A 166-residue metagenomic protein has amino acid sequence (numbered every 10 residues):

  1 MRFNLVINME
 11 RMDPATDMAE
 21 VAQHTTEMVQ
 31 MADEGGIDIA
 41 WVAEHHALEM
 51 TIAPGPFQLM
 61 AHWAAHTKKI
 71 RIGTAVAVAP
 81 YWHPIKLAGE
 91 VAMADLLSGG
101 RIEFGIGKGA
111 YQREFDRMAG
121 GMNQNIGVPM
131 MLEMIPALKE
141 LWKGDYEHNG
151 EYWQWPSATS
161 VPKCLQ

Functional and structural regions predicted by a protein language model:
M1-T74: N-terminal beta1-alpha1-beta2 module of alpha/beta enzyme domains
M9-R11, H46-A47, V78-P80, K108-Q112: Active-site-proximal loop/turn and secondary-structure-junction residues that shape catalytic pockets, frequently
M12-T16, V78, M118, M122: Short coil/turn segments at secondary-structure junctions
T16, E20, W82, I126: Short, surface-exposed alpha-helical recognition segments that flank or form part of ligand/macromolecule-binding
D38, M60, A79, K139 (+1 more regions): Intrinsically disordered regions, especially transient/low-confidence alpha-helical propensity segments and coil-helix
L48-I52, A77-W82, N123-Q124: Glycine-rich "substrate-gating" loop/helix at the edge of Rossmann-like oxidoreductase active sites
R71-A77, E103-G107: A short, GP-enriched loop/loop-strand-helix hinge that lies immediately N-terminal to, or at the N-terminal rim
H83-Q166: Internal, glycine-rich beta/alpha segment that forms the wall or movable "lid" of small-molecule/cofactor binding
